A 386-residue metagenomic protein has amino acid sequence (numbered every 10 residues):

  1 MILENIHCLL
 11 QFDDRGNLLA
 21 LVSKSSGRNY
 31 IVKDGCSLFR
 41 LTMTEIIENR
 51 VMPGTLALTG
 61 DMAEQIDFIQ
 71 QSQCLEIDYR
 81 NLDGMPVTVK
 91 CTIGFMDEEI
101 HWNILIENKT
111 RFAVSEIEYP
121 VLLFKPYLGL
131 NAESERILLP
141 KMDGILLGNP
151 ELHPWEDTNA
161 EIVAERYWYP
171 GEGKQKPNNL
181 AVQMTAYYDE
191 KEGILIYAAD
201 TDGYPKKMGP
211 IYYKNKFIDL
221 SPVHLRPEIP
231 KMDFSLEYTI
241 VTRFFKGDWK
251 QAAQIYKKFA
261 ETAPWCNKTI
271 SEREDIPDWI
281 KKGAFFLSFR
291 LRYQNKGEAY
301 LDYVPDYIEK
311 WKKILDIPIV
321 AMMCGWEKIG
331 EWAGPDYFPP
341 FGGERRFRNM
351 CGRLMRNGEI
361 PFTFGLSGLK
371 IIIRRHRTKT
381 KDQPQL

Functional and structural regions predicted by a protein language model:
L3, C8, V22, N29-Y79 (+1 more regions): Polysaccharide-binding surfaces and accessory modules of carbohydrate-active proteins
E4, N81-L82, V163-D278, L301-Y303: Beta-strand-rich recognition/accessory modules
H7, I104, K231-M232, W311 (+1 more regions): Conserved, mostly hydrophobic/aromatic
D14, I104-I106, E116-Y119, M323 (+1 more regions): Glycine-rich, histidine-containing beta strand-loop boundary motifs that form or position
D14-N29, F244-W249: Short, surface-exposed, low-complexity cationic segments
R80-I93: Low-complexity, acidic Ser/Thr/Pro/Gly-rich terminal tails and inter-domain linkers that flank the onset of structured
C91-D97, I229: Short, solvent-exposed beta-strand/turn "edge" segments of beta-rich domains on protein surfaces
K281-L386: Aromatic-lined carbohydrate-binding/catalytic grooves of carbohydrate-active enzymes
